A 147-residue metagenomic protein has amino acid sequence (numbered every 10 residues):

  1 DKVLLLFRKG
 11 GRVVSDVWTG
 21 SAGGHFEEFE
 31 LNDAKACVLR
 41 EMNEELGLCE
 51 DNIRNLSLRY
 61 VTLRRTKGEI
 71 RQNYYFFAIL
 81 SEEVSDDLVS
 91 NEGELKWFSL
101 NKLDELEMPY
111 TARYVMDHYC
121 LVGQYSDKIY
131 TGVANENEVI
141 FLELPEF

Functional and structural regions predicted by a protein language model:
D1, V61-D86, K96, L100 (+1 more regions): Active-site-adjacent beta-strand/loop module that shapes the phosphate/pyrophosphate-binding cleft
K2-N43, V139, E143-F147: Conserved Nudix-box catalytic region and its N-terminal flanking loop in Nudix hydrolases and closely related
R8-R12, T62, G93-E94: Short, solvent-exposed aromatic-acidic interface loops
C49-Y60: A short coil-to-beta-strand element that immediately follows conserved catalytic motifs
D86-H118, I140-P145: NUDIX/MutT-family hydrolases
C120-F147: Charged phosphate-binding loop/patch that engages nucleotide di/tri-phosphates or the phosphate backbone of nucleic
